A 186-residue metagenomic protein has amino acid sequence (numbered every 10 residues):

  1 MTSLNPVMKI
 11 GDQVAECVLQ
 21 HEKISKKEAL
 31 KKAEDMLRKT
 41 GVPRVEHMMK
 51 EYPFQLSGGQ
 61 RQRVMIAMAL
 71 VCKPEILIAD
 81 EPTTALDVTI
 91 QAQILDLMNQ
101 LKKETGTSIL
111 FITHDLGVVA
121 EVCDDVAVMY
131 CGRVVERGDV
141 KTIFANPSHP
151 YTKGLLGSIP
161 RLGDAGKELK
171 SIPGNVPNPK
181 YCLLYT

Functional and structural regions predicted by a protein language model:
E28-H47, L156-G157: Conserved ABC ATPase "signature" region
P43-E46, D139-L184: Short catalytic/signature loops enriched in Gly
V71-E75: A short, proline-enriched helix->beta-strand linker immediately N-terminal to the Walker B motif in ABC-type P-loop
A92-G106, G117: Helical segment within the ABC ATPase nucleotide-binding domain
V119-E121: A short, surface-exposed alpha-helical micro-motif characterized by mixed small hydrophobic and charged/polar residues
D125, R137: Short, glycine/charged-rich "phosphate-handling" switch motifs in NTP-dependent and phosphotransfer domains
